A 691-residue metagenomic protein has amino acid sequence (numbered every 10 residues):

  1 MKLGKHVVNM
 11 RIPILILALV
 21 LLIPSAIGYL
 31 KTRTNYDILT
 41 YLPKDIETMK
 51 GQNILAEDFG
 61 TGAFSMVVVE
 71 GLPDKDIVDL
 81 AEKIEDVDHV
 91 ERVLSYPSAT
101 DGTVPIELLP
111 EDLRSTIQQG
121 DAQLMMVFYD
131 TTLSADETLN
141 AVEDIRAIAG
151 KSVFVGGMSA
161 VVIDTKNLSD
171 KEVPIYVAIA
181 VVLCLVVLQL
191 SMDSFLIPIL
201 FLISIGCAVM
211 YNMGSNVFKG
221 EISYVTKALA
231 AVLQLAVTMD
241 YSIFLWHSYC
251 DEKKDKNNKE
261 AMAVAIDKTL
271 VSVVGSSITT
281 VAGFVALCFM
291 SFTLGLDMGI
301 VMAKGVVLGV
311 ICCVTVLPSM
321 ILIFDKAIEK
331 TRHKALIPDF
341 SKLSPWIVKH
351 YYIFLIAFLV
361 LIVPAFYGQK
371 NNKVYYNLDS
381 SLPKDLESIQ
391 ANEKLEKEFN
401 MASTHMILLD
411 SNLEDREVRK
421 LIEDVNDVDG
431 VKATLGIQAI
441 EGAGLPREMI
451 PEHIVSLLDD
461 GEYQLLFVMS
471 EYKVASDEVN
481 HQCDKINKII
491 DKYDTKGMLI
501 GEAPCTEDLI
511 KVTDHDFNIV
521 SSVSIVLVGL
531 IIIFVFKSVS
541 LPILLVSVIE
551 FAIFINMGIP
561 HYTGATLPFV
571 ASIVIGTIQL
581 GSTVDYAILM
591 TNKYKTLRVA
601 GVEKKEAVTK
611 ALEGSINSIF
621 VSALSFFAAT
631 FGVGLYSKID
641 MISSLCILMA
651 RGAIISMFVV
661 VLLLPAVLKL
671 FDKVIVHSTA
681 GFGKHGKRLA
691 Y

Functional and structural regions predicted by a protein language model:
M1-T34, T40, L133-Y376, H481 (+1 more regions): Membrane-embedded transmembrane helical bundles of large multi-pass transporters/channels
K44-S65, E70-V162, K373-Y375, S380-L541 (+1 more regions): Structured non-transmembrane domains adjacent to transmembrane bundles in polytopic membrane proteins
